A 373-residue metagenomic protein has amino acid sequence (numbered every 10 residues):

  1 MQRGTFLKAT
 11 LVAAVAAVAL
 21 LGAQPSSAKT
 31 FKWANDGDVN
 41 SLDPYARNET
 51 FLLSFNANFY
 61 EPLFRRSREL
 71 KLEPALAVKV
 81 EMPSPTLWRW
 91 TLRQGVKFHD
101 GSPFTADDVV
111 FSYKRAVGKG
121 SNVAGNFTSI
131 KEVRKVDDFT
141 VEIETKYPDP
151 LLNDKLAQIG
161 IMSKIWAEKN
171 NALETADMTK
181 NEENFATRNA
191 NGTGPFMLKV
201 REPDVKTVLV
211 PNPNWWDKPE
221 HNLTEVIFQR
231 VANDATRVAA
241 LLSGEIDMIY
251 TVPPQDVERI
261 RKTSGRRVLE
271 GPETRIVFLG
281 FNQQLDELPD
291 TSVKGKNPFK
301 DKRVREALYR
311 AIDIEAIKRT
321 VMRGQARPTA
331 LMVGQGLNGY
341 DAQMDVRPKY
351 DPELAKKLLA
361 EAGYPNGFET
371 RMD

Functional and structural regions predicted by a protein language model:
M1-V12: Bacterial N-terminal signal peptides that target proteins for export
T5, R65-R68, P85-R89, R93-A124 (+5 more regions): Extracytoplasmic/periplasmic ligand-capture domains
T10-G22: Bacterial N-terminal signal peptides
G22-A28: Sec/Tat signal peptide C-region and signal peptidase I cleavage site
A34-S84, K114, N191-P195: N-terminal lobe/hinge region of extracytoplasmic solute-binding protein
E81, G125-E174: Surface-exposed binding/hinge segments that line and control ligand-binding clefts or catalytic entry sites
